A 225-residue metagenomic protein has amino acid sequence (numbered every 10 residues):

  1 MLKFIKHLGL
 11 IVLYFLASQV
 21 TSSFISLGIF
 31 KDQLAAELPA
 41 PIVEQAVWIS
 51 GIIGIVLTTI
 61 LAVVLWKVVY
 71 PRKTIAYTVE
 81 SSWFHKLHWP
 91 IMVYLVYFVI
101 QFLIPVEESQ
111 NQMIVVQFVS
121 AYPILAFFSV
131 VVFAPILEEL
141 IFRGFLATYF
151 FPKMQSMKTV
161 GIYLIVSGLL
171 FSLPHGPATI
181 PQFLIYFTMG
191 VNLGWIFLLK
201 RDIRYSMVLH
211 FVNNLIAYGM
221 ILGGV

Functional and structural regions predicted by a protein language model:
M1-L13, T78-H88: Alpha-helical transmembrane segments and their helix-start/interface "positive-inside/aromatic belt" motifs in integral
L2-I5, V43-S50, M157-V160, P181 (+1 more regions): Membrane-interface helix-boundary signature
F4-V68: Alpha-helical transmembrane segments in multi-pass membrane proteins
Y14, A46, S50-G54, W89 (+5 more regions): Alpha-helical transmembrane segments of multi-pass integral membrane proteins
Y14-S22, S26, I53-A62, M92-Q101 (+5 more regions): Alpha-helical transmembrane segments of multipass membrane proteins
Q33-E44, V69-A134, P152, I221-L222: Juxtamembrane helix-loop-helix connectors linking adjacent transmembrane helices in multi-pass membrane enzymes
V63-T74, I196-L199: Structural signal for the C-terminal ends of transmembrane alpha-helices and the immediately following loop
V106, A121-V225: Transmembrane helix-loop-helix hairpins at the membrane interface of multi-pass integral membrane proteins
